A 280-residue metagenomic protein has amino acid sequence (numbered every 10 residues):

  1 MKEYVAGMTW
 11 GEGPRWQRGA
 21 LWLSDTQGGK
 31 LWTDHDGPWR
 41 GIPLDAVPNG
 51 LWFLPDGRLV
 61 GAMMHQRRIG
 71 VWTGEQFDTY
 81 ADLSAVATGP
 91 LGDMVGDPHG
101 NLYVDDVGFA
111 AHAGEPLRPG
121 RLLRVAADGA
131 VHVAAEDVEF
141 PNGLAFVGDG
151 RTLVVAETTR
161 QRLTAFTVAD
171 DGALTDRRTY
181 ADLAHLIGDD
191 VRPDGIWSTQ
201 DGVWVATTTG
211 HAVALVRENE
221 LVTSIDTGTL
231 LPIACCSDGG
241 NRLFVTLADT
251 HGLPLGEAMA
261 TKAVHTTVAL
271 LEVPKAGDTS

Functional and structural regions predicted by a protein language model:
M1-V5, G37-P43, D78-S84, A130-E136 (+2 more regions): A short beta-strand motif characteristic of beta-propeller blades
Y4-G19, L44-M63, R68, A85-L102 (+6 more regions): Beta-rich, blade/repeat-based domains predominating in secreted/periplasmic proteins but also intracellular
T26-Q27, M64-H65, F109-G120, T158-Q161 (+2 more regions): Short, solvent-exposed loop/turn segments at conserved positions within beta-propeller repeat blades
K30-W32, R68-G70, G120-L123, R162-T164 (+2 more regions): A short loop-to-beta-strand structural motif that recurs across blades of beta-propeller domains
D34-W39, P55, L59, W72-E75 (+3 more regions): Flexible "stalk/tail and boundary" regions
Q161-R162, F166, D182-E220: Loop/turn-rich, solvent-exposed surfaces of beta-rich toroidal or solenoidal domains
F166-A173, V273-G277: Short loop/turn segments immediately following beta-strands, especially the blade-tip and inter-blade linker loops
C236-S280: Blade-level signature of beta-propeller repeat domains, shared across WD40, Kelch, NHL, RCC1 and BNR/Asp-box propellers
